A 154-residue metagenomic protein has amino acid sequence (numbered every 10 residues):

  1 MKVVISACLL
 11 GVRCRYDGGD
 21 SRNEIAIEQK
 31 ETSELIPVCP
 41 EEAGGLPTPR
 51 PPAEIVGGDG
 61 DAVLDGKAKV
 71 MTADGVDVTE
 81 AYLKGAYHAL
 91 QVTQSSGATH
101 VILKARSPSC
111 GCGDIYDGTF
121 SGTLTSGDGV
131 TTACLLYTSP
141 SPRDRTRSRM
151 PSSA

Functional and structural regions predicted by a protein language model:
M1-V3: Extreme N-terminal starter segment of soluble prokaryotic enzymes
C8, K104-P108: Short, well-ordered beta-to-alpha junction loops that form the rim of enzyme active sites and present histidine/acidic
G11-G18: Short N-terminal binding/cap micro-motifs at the start of the first secondary-structure element
S21-V70: Short, surface-exposed acidic-centric catalytic microdomains
D77-Q91: Glycine-rich anion/phosphate-binding loops
C110-G129: Short Gly/Thr/Asp-enriched flexible loops that form oxyanion-binding sites at enzyme active sites
Y137-D144: Conserved small/polar residues in nucleotide/adenosyl-binding loops
R149-A154: Hydrophobic alpha-helical segments, chiefly the membrane-spanning helices and signal/signal-anchor peptides
